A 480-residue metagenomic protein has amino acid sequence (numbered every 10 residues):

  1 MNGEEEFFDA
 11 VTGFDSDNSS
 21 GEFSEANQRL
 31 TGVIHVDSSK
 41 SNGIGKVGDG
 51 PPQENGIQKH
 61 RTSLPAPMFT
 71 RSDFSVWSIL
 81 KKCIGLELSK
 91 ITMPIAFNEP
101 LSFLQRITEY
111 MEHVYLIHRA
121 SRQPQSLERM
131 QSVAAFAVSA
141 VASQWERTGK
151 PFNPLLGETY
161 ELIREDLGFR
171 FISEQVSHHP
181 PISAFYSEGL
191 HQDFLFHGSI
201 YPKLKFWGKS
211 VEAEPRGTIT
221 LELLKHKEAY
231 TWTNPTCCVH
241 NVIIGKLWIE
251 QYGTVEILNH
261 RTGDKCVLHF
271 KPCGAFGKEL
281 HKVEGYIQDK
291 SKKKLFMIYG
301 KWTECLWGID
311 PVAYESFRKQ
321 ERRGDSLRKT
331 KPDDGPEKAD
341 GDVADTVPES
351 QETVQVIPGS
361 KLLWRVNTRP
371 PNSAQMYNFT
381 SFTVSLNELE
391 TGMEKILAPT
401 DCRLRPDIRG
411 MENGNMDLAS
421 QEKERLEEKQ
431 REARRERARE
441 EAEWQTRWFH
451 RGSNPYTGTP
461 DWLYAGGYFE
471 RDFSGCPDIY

Functional and structural regions predicted by a protein language model:
M1-H118, R122, L127-Y480: Extended acidic, Ser/Thr- and Pro-enriched interaction/regulatory segments
